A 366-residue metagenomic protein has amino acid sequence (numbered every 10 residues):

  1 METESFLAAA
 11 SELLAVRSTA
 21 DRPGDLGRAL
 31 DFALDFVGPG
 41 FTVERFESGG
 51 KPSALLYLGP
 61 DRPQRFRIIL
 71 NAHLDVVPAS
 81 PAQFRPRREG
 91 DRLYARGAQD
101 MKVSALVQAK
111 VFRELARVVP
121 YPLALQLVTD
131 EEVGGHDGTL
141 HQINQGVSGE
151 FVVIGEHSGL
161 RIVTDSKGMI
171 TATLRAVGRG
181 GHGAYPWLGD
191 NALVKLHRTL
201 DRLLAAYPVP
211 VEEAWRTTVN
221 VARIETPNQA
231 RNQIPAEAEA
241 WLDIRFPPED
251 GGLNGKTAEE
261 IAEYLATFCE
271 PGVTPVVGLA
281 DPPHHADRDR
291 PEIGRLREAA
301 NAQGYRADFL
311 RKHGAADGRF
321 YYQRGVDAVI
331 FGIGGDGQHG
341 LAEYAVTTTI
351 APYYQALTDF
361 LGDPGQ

Functional and structural regions predicted by a protein language model:
M1, I170-Q366: Metal-dependent amide/peptide-bond hydrolase catalytic core, centered on the "pita-bread" metallohydrolase fold
M1-R96, V118-V119: Acidic/His- and Gly-rich active-site-bordering loop/insert found across diverse amide/peptide-bond hydrolases
T19, H73-D75, V128-E132, S158 (+3 more regions): Active-site beta-loop-alpha junctions enriched in small/polar residues
P63, E89, V111-L125, L203-E212 (+1 more regions): Phosphate-handling active-site elements
R67-I69, L93, S148-I154, T173 (+1 more regions): Short glycine-aspartate micro-motif
D75-E89, T164-R175, E298, V329: Acidic-glycine-rich active-site phosphate/pyrophosphate-binding loop
R92-V107, D317: Glycine/serine-rich anion-binding loops at beta->alpha junctions that coordinate negatively charged ligand groups
M101-K102, L106-T171: Acidic/histidine-rich catalytic neighborhood of metal-dependent amide-processing enzymes
